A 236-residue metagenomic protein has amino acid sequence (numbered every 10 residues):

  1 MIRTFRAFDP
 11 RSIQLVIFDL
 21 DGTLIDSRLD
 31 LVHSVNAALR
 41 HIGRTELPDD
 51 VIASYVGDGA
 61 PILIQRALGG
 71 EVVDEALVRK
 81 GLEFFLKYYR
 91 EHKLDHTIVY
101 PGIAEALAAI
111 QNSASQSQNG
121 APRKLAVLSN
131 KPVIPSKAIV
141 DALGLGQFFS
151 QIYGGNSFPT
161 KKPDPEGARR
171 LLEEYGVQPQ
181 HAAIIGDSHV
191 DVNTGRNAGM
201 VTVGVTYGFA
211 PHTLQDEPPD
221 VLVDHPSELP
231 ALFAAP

Functional and structural regions predicted by a protein language model:
M1-L15, D50, A108, V133 (+1 more regions): Asp-based, Mg2+/Mn2+-dependent phosphohydrolase catalytic module
I2-S54: Active-site neighborhood of HAD-like aspartate-dependent phosphohydrolases
I17, L24, V99, L125-L128 (+3 more regions): Conserved SAM-binding loop
V32, N36, D49, A53 (+5 more regions): An amphipathic alpha-helix signature
V35, I103-V140: Substrate-recognition element of Asp-dependent hydrolases with the DxDx(T/V) motif
A38-L39, G59-E75, I139-A142, L171-L172: Helix-loop "lid/cap" segments that line or gate small-molecule binding pockets
R44, G70-V73, L145, G176-V177: Helix N-cap/coil-helix junction residues
R66-A108: Metal-dependent phosphoesterase signature
